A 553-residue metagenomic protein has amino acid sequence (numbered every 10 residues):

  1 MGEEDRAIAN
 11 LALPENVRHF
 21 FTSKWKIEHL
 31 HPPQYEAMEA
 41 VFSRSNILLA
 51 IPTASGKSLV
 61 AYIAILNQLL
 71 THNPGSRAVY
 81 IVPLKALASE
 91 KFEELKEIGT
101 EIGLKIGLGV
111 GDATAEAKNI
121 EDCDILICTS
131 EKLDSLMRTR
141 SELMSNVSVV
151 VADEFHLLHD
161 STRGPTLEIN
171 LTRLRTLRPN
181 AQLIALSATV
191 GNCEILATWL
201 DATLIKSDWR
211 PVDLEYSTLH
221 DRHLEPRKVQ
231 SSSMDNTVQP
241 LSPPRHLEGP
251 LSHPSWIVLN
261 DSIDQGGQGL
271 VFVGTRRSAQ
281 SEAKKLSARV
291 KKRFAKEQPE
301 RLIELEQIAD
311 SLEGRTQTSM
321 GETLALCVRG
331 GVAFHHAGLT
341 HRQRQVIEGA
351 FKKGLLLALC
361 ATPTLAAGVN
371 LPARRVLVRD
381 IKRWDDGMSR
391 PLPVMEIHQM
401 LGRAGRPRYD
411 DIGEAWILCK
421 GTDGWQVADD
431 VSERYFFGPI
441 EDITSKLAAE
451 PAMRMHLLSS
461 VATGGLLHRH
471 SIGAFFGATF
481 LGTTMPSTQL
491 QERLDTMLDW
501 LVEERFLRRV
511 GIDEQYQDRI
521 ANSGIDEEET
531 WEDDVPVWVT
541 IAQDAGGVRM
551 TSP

Functional and structural regions predicted by a protein language model:
G2-A50: Conserved pre-motif I regulatory segment
E39-N46, S58-N73, T172-R175: Walker A/P-loop NTP-binding motif
G75-C128, K132-S135, G331-F334: Conserved nucleic-acid-binding Ia/Ib motif block in the N-terminal RecA-like helicase ATPase lobe
Y80, I98-I106, R276-A358, R390-M395: Conserved C-terminal RecA-like helicase domain
L126, S130-D134, T139-L183: SF2 helicase catalytic motif II
T172, A181-K285, V328, A333 (+1 more regions): Conserved interdomain linker/interface between the two RecA-like ATPase lobes of SF2 helicase motors
A181, L371, R375-R434: Conserved segment of the helicase C-terminal RecA-like domain
R342-I347, F437-P553: C-terminal accessory/connector segments of nucleic-acid motor ATPases
